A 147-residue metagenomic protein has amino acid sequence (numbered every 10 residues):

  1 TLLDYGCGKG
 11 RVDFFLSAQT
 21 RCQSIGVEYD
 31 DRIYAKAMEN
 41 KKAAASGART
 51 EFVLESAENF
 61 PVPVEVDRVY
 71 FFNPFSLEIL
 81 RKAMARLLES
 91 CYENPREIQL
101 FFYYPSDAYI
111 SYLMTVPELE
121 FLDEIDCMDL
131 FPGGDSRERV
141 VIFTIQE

Functional and structural regions predicted by a protein language model:
T1-G8: Conserved class I S-adenosyl-L-methionine
G10-F14: Glycine-rich SAM-binding Motif I of class I
S17-A18: Gly/Ala-rich phosphate-binding loop of Rossmann-like dinucleotide-binding domains, activating on the conserved
Q23-E28: Conserved SAM-binding motif I beta-strand of class I
R32-I33: Conserved short alpha-helix immediately C-terminal to the canonical SAM/SAH-binding motif I of Rossmann-like
K36-P63: S-adenosyl-L-methionine
R68-I79: A short SAM/SAH-binding and catalytic strip from SAM-dependent methyltransferases
E78-R139: C-terminal substrate-binding/active-site "lid" region of AdoMet-derived donor-dependent transferases
